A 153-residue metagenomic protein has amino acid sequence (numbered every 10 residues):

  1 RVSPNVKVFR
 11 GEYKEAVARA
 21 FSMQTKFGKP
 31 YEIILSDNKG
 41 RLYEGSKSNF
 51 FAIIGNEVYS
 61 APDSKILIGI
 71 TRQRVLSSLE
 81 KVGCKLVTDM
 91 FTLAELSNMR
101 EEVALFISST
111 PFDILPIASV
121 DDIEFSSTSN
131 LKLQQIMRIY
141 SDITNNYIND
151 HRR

Functional and structural regions predicted by a protein language model:
R1-R153: Helix-start/capping segments and mature chain N-termini
